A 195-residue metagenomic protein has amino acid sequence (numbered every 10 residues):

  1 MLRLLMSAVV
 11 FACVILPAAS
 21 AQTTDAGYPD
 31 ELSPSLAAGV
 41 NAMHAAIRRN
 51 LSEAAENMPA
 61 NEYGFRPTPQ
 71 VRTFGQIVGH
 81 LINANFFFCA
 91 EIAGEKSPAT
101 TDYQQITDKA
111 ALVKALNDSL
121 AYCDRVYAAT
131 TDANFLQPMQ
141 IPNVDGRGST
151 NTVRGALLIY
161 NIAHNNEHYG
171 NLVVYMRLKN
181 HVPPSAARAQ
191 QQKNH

Functional and structural regions predicted by a protein language model:
M1-L2: N-terminal secretory signal peptides that target proteins for export/translocation
L5-A18: Bacterial N-terminal signal peptides
A21-Q22: Boundary of Sec targeting at the N-terminus
D25-N41: Short, low-complexity N-terminal intrinsically disordered segments enriched in polar/charged residues
N41-S52, E62-D102, I141-H195: Short, contiguous alpha-helical
N50, A54-A55, C89, Y122-Y127: Well-ordered alpha-helical scaffold segments within catalytic/enzyme domains
M58-N61, D102, T130-A133: Short, solvent-exposed, charged loop/turn and helix-capping segments that join or cap alpha-helices on peripheral
T107-D145, T150-H168: Acidic/histidine-rich alpha-helical segments that form the ligand environment of transition-metal centers
